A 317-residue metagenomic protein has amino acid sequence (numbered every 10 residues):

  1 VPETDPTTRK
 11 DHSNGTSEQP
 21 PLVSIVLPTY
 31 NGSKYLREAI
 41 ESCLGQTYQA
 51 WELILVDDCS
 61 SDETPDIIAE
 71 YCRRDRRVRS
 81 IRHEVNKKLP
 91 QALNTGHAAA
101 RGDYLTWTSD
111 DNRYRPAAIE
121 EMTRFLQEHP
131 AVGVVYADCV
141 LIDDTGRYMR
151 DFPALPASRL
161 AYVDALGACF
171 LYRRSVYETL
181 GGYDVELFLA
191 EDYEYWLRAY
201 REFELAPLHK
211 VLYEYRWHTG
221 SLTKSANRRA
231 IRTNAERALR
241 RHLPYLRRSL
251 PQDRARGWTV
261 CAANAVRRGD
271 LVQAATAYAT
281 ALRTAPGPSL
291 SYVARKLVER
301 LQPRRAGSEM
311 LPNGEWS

Functional and structural regions predicted by a protein language model:
P2-P20, E194, R201, W217-S317: C-terminal subregions of glycosyltransferases and related glycan-biosynthesis enzymes
Y35-R37, D62-E70, A117: Acidic helix N-cap motif at the loop->helix transition within catalytic regions of sugar-transfer enzymes
E41-A50: Short, acidic, metal-binding catalytic loop of nucleotide-sugar glycosyltransferases
Q49, D57-D66, V85, S109: A conserved acidic beta->alpha catalytic loop
H83-A100, D110: Glycine-rich, basic loop-to-helix element that forms the pyrophosphate-binding segment of sugar-nucleotide handling
A98, A137, F152-A235: Conserved nucleotide-sugar donor-binding catalytic segment
L105: Short aromatic/hydrophobic "clamp" motif used to bind/position activated sugar donors
A117-M149: Conserved donor NDP-sugar-binding/catalytic core segment of glycosyltransferases
